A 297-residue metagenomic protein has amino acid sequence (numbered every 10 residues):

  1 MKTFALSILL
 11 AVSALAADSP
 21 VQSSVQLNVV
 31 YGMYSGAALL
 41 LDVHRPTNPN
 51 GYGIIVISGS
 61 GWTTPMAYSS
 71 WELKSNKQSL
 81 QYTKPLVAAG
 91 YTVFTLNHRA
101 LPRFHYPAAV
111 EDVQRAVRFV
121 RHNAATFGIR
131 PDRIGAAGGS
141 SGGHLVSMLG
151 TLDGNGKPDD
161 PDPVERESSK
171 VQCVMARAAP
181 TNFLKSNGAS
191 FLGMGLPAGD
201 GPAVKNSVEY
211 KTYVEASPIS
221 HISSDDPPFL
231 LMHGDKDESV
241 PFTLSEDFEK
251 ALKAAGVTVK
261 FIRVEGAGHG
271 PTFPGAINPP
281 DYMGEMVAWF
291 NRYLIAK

Functional and structural regions predicted by a protein language model:
A17-P49, H105: N-terminal cap/lid segment of alpha/beta-hydrolase-fold proteins
S19, S23, Y34, E72 (+6 more regions): Mobile cap/lid helix-loop segments that gate and shape the active-site cleft of serine hydrolases
P49-Y52, S60-H105, G156-K157, S239: Short substrate-entry loop that stabilizes the transition state in hydrolases
Q78, Y82, F104-A125, G284-E285: Alpha/beta-hydrolase active-site loop
R115-A189: Primarily recognizes the serine-hydrolase "nucleophile elbow" in alpha/beta-hydrolase and SGNH/GDSL folds
D225, L231-H233, D237: Short beta-strand/loop motif that positions the catalytic acidic residue of the alpha/beta-hydrolase fold
E238-D247: Conserved alpha/beta-hydrolase "acid-adjacent" motif
A267-P279: Catalytic histidine-centered segment of alpha/beta-hydrolase-like enzymes
